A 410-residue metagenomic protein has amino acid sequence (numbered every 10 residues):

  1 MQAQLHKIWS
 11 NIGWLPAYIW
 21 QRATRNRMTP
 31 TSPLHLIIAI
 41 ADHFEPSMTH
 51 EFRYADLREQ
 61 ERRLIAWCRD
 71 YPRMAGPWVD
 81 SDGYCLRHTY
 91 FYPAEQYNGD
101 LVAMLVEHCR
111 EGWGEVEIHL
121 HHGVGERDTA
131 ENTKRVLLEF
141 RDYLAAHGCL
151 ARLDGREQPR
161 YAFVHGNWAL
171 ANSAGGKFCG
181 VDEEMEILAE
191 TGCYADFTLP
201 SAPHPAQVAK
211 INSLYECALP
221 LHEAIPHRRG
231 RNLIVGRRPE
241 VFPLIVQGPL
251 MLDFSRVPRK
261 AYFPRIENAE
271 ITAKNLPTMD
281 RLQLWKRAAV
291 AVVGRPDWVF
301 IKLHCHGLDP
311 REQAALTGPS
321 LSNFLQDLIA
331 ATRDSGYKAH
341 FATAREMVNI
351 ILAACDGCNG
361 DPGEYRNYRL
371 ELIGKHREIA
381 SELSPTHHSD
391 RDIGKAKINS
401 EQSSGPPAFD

Functional and structural regions predicted by a protein language model:
M1-N26, C149-D297, L383: Active-site-adjacent pocket scaffolds in enzyme catalytic domains
Q2-E111, P159-Y161, E186: Active-site beta->alpha N-cap acidic-glycine motif
T29-T31, P72-G83, G99-E117, R141-Q158 (+2 more regions): Acidic (Asp/Glu)-rich catalytic clusters
I37-A41, C85-T89, W113-E117, R160-A162 (+4 more regions): Structural preference for beta-strand elements that scaffold enzyme active sites
H43, H119, L188, T343: Conserved, mostly hydrophobic/aromatic
D56-A75, D100-V102, A130-H147, K177-I187 (+3 more regions): Well-ordered, non-membrane alpha-helical segments in soluble/globular domains
R63-A66, T89-V102, G123-T133, A169-C179 (+4 more regions): Acidic-and-aromatic substrate-binding clefts and catalytic sites of carbohydrate-active enzymes
A315, P319-P385: TerminUS-proximal long segments
